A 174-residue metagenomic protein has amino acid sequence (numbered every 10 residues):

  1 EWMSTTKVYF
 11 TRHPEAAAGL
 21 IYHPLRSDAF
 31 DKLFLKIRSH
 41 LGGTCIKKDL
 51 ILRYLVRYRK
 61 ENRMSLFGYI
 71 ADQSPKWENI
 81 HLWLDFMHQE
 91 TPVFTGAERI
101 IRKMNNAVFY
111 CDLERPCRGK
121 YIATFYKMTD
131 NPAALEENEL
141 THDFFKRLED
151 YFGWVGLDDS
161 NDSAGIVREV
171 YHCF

Functional and structural regions predicted by a protein language model:
E1-L50, K76-L84: Catalytic core of membrane glycerolipid acyltransferases/transacylases, capturing the structured, soluble-facing
R12-A16, D49-F174: Non-catalytic C-terminal accessory region of glycerolipid acyltransferases and related lyso-lipid remodeling enzymes
